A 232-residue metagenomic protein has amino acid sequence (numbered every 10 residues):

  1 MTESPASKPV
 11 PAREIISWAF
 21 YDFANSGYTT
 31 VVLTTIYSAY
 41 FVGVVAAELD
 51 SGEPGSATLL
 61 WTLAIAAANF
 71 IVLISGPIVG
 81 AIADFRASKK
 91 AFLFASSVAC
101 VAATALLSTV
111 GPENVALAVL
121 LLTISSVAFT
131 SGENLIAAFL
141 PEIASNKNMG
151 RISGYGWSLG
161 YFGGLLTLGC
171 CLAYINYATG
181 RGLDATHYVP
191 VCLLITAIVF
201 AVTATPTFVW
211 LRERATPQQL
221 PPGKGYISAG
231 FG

Functional and structural regions predicted by a protein language model:
T2-I16, R212-G232: Juxtamembrane intracellular "pre-TM" segments in multi-pass secondary transporters
P5-N69, V115-V119: Helix-loop boundary and gating motifs at the non-cytosolic
V32-I36, T58-A81, A102-A103, L165-L168: Central cavity-lining transmembrane alpha-helices of secondary-active solute carriers, predominantly the Major
A83-A99: Cytoplasmic membrane-interface "Motif A"-like loop-to-helix N-cap segments of 12-TM Major Facilitator Superfamily
S97-G132: Hydrophobic core of transmembrane alpha-helices in multi-pass small-molecule transporters, especially MFS/SLC-type
L121-S158: Cytoplasmic helix-loop-helix junction between adjacent transmembrane helices in 12-TM secondary transporters
G150-I175: Glycine-rich segments within core transmembrane alpha-helices of 12-TM secondary carriers
T167-G180, A197-P217: C-terminal membrane-cytosol helix-exit motif in multi-pass small-molecule transporters
